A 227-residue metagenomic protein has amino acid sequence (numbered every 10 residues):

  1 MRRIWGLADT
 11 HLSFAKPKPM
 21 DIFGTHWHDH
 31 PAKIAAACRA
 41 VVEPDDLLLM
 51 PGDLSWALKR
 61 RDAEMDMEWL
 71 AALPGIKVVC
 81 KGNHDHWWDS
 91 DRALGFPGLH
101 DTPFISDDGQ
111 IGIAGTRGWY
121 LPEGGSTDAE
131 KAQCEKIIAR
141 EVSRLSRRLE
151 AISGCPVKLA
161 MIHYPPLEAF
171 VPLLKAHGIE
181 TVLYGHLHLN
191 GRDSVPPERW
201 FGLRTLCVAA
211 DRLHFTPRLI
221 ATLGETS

Functional and structural regions predicted by a protein language model:
M1-W5: Extreme N-terminal starter segment of soluble prokaryotic enzymes
G6, I111-G115, T205-C207: Short hydrophobic-aromatic micro-motifs
T10-S13, N83-A169, T226: Conserved catalytic scaffold of divalent metal-dependent phosphoesterases
H11-K16, S55-R61, N83-D91, I105-S106 (+4 more regions): Active-site environment of divalent metal-dependent phosphoester hydrolases
K16-D108, L173-H177, F201-L203, C207-A209: Core catalytic region of metal-dependent phosphoesterases/phosphodiesterases, especially metallo-beta-lactamase-like
K16-K18, T25, A32-A36, S106-G109 (+3 more regions): Binuclear metal-dependent phosphoesterase catalytic core
S153, L183, A221-G224: Short, hydrophobic alpha-helical segments
